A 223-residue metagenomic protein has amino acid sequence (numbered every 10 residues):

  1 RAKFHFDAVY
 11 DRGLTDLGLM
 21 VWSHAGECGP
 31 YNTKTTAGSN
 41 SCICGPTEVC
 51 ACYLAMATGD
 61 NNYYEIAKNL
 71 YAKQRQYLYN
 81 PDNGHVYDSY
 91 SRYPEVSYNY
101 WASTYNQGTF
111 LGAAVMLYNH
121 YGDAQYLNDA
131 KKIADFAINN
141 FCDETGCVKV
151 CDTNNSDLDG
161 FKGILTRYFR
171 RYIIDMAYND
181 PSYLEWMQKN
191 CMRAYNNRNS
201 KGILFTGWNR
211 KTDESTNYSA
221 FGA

Functional and structural regions predicted by a protein language model:
R1, P46-D60, T109-G122, I164-N179: Well-ordered alpha-helical scaffold segments within catalytic/enzyme domains
R1-L54, Y64-E65: Extended ligand-binding groove/face enriched in aromatic
R1-R12, G59-Y77, G122-N140, Y178-N197: Extended, well-ordered alpha-helical scaffold segments
G18, S39, K132-A223: CBM-like carbohydrate-recognition segments
C28-T33, D88-Y98, C142-D152: Acidic/His metal-coordination segments adjacent to aromatic residues that form catalytic metal sites in metalloenzymes
C50-A55, Y63-A114: Active-site cradle of extracellular carbohydrate-active enzymes
